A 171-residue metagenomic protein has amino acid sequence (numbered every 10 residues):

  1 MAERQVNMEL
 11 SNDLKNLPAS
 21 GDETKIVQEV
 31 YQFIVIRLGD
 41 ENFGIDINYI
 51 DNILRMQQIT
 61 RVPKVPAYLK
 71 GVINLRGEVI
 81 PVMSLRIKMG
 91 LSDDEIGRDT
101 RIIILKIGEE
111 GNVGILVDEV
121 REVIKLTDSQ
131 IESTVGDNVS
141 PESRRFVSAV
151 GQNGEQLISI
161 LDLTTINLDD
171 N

Functional and structural regions predicted by a protein language model:
M1-N171: An acidic, low-aromatic, low-complexity terminal/linker signal
